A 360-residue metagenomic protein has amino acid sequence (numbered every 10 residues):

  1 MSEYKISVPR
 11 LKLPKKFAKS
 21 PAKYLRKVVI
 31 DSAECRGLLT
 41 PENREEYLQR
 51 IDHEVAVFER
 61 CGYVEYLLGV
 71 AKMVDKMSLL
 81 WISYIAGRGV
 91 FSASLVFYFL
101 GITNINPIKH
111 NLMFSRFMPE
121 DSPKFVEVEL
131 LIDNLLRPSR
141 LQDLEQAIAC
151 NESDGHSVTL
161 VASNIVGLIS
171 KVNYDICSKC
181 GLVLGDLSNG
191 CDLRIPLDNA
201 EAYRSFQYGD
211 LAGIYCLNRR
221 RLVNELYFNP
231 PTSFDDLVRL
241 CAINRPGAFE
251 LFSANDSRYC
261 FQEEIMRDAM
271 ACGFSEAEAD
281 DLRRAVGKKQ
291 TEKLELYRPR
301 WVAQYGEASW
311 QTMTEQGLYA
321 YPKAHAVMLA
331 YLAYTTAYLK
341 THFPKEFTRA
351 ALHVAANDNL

Functional and structural regions predicted by a protein language model:
S2-L360: Noncatalytic, beta-rich nucleic-acid-contacting surfaces in large DNA/RNA-processing enzymes
